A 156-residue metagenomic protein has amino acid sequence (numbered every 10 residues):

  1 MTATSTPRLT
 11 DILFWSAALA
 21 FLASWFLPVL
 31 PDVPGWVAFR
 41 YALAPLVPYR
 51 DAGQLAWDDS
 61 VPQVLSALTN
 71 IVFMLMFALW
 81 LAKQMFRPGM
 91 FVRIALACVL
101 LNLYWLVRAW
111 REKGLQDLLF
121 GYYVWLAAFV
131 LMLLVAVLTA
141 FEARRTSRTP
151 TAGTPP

Functional and structural regions predicted by a protein language model:
T2-P150, P156: Compact integral membrane and secretory-pathway proteins
